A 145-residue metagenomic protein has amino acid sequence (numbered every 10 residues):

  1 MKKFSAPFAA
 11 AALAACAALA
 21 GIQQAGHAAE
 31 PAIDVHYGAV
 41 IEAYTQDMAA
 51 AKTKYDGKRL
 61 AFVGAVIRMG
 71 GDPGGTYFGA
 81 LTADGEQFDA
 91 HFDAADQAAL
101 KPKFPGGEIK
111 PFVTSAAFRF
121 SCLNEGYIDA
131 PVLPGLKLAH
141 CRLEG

Functional and structural regions predicted by a protein language model:
M1-L13: Bacterial N-terminal signal peptides that target proteins for export
A12-G21: Hydrophobic core
G21-A28: Sec/Tat signal peptide C-region and signal peptidase I cleavage site
A29-Y37, K52, A61, I67-G145: OB-fold single-stranded nucleic acid-binding module
I41-K58: Short boundary/loop segments of OB/S1/cold-shock single-stranded nucleic-acid-binding domains
